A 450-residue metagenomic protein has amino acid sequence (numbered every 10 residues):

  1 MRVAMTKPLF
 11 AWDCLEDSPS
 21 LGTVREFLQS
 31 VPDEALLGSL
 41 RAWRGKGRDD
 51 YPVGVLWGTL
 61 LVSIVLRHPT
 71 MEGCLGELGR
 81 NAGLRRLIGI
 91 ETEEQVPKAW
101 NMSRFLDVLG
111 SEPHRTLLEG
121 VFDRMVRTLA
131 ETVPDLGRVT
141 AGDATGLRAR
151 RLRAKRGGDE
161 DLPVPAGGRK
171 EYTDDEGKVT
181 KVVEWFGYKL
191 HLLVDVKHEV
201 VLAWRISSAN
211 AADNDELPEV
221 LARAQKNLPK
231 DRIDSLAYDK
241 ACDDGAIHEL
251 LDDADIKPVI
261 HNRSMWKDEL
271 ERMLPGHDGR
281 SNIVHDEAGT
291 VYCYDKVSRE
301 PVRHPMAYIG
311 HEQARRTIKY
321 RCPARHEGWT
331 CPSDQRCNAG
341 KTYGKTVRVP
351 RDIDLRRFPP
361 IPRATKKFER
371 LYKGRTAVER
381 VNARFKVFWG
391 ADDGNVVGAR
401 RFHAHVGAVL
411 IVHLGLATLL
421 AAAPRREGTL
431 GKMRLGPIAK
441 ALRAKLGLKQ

Functional and structural regions predicted by a protein language model:
M1-S39, A421-Q450: Charged, often Cys/His-bearing segments associated with DNA-binding zinc-finger transcription factors
D17, L21-L66, N101: Basic, short loop/linker segments at the boundary and entry of helix-turn-helix/winged-helix-like folds
D49-G120, N395, R400-H403: Short, positively charged, Gly/Tyr-enriched micro-motifs that form contact patches at catalytic or ligand/partner
V55-G58, N101, D213-E216, A377 (+2 more regions): Catalytic-loop motifs flanking and including active-site residues across diverse enzymes
G79, R272-E312, R351-V397: Short amphipathic alpha-helical "interface-anchor" segments enriched in bulky aromatics
M102-D268: Polybasic low-complexity intrinsically disordered regions
R315-P360: Long, low-complexity, polar/charged, intrinsically disordered or flexibly structured peripheral segments
F368-Q450: Basic, amphipathic alpha-helical segments enriched in Lys/Arg and hydrophobic/aromatic residues
